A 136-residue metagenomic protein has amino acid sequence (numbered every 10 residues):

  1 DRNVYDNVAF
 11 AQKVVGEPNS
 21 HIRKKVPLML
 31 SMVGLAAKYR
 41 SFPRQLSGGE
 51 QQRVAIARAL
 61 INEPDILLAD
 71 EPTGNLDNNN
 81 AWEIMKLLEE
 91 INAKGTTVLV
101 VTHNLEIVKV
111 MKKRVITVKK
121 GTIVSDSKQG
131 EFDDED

Functional and structural regions predicted by a protein language model:
Y5, S31, Y39-F42: Signature (C-motif/LSGGQ) region and adjacent switch/coupling loops of ABC-type ATPase nucleotide-binding domains
Y5-K13, R23, P27, K112: Short helical segment in ABC ATPase nucleotide-binding domains corresponding to the A-loop/adjacent helical element
F42-L46, E50: Conserved ABC ATPase signature
I56: Hydrophobic anchor residue at the start of the ABC signature
E63: Conserved catalytic motifs of ABC-family nucleotide-binding domains
L67-D70: Catalytic Walker B motif of ABC-type/P-loop ATPase nucleotide-binding domains
N78-N80: Helix N-cap at the start of a conserved alpha-helix in ABC-type nucleotide-binding domains
